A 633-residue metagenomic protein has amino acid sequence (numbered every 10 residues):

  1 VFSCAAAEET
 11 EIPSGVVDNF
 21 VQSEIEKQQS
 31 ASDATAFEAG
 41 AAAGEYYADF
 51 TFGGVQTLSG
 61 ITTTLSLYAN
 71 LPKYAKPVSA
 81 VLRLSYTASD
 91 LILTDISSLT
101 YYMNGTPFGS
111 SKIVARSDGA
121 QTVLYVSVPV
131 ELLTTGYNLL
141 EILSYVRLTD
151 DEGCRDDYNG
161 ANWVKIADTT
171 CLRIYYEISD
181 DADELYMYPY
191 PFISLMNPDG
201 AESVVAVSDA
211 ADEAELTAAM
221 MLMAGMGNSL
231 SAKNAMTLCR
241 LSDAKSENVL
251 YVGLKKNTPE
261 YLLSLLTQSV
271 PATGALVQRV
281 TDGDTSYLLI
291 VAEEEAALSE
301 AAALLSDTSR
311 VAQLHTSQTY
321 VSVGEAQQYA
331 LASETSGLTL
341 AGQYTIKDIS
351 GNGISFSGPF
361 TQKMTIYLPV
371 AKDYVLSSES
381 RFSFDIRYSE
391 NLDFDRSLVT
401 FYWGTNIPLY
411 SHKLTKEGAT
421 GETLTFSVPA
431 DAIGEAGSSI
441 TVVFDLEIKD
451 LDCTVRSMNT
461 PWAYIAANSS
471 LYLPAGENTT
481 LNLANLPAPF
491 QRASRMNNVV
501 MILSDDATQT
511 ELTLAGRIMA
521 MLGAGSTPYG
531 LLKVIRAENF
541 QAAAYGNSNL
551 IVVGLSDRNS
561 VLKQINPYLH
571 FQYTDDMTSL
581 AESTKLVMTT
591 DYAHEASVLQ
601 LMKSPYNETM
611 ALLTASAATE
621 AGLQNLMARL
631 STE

Functional and structural regions predicted by a protein language model:
V1-A6: C-terminal segment of classical bacterial N-terminal signal peptides
E8-E633: Solvent-exposed alpha-helical segments and adjacent loops that form catalytic or protein-interaction surfaces
